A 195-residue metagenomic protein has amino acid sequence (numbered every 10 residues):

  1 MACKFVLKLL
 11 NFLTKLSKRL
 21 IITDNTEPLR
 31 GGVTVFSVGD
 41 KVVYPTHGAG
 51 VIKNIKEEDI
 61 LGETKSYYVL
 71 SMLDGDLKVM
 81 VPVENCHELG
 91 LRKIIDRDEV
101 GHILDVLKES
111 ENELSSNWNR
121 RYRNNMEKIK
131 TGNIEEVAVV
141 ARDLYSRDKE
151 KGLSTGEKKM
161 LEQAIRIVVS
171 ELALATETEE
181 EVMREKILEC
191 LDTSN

Functional and structural regions predicted by a protein language model:
K4, F36, D59-I60, S110 (+1 more regions): Alpha-helical protein-protein interaction elements
K4-G31: Short, positively charged and aromatic/hydrophobic N-terminal segments
K8, K15, G39, H47 (+3 more regions): Generic signature of intrinsically disordered, low-complexity segments enriched in small/polar residues
T14, E27-P28, V43, M160 (+1 more regions): Low-complexity, compositionally biased segments
I22-V35, N54, V182-N195: Short, charged, intrinsically disordered terminal tails
T26-L89: A positional/architectural concept
E84-N195: Charge/polar-rich, low-complexity and marginally structured segments
